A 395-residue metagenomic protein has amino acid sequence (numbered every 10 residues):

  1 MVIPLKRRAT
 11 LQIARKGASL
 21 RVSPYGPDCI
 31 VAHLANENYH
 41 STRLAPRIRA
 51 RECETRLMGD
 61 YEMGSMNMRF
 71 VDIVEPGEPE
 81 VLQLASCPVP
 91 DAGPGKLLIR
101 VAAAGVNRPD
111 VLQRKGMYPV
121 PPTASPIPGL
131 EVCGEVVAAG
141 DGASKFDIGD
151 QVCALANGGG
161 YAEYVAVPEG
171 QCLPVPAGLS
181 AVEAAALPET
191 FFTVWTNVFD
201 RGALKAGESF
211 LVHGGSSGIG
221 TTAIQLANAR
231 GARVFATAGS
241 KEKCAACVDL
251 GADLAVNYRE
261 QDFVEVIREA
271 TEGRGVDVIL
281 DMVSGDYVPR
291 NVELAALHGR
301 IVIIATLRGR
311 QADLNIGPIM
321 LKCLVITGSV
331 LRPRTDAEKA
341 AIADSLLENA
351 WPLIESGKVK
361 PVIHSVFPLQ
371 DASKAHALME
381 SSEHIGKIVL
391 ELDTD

Functional and structural regions predicted by a protein language model:
E62-N67, W351, S356-S365, S373-D395: C-terminal capping/lid region of NAD(P)-dependent oxidoreductase domains
P88-G105, M117-G159: Glycine-rich beta-strand-centered segment in the early N-terminal region that forms part of a ligand/cofactor-binding
D147, A177-S180, A203-S209, G273-R274: Short helix-loop-beta connector
A156-E169: A structural motif shared across PLP-dependent enzymes of the aminotransferase-like
A185-L187, F191-Q261: Mid-domain Rossmann-like dinucleotide-binding core that forms the NAD(H)/NADP(H) cofactor-binding site
F263-G273: Short amphipathic alpha-helix with an adjacent loop that forms part of the alpha/beta core around
D286-V359, H384, E391-D395: Glycine-rich phosphate-binding loop and adjacent beta-alpha segment of Rossmann(oid) nucleotide-cofactor-binding
